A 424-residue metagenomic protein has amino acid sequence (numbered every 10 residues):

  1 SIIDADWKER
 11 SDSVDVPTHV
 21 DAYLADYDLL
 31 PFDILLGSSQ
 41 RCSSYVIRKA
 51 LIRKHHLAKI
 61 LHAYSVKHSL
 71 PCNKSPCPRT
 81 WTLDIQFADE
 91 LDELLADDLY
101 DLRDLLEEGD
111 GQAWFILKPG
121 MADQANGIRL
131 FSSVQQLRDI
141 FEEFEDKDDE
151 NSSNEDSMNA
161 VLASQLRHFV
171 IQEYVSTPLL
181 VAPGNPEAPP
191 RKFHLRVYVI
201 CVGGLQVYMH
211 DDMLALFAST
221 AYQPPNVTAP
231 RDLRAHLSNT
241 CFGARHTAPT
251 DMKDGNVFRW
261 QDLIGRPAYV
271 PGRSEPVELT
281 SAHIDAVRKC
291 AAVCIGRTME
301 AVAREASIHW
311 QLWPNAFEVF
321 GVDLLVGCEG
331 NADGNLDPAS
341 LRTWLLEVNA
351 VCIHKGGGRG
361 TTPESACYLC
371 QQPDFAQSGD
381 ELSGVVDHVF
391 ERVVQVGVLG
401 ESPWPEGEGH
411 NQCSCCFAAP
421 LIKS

Functional and structural regions predicted by a protein language model:
S1-D123, L130-Q135, I140-E143: Conserved N-proximal alpha/beta basic substrate-recognition cap immediately N-terminal to, or forming the N-lobe
D12-A22, N73-D84, I308-E318, E406-A418: Short amphipathic alpha-helical segments embedded in low-complexity Lys/Glu-rich regions
E108-I116, G120-V319, C328-S340, N349 (+2 more regions): Catalytic core of tubulin tyrosine ligase-like
V322-L324: Hydrophobic residue at the +6 position relative to the catalytic HRD Asp in the kinase catalytic loop
T343: Short conserved active-site loop signatures built around small residues
K355: Short Cys/His-based metal-binding microdomains
I422-S424: Acidic, Ser/Thr-rich low-complexity intrinsically disordered segments
